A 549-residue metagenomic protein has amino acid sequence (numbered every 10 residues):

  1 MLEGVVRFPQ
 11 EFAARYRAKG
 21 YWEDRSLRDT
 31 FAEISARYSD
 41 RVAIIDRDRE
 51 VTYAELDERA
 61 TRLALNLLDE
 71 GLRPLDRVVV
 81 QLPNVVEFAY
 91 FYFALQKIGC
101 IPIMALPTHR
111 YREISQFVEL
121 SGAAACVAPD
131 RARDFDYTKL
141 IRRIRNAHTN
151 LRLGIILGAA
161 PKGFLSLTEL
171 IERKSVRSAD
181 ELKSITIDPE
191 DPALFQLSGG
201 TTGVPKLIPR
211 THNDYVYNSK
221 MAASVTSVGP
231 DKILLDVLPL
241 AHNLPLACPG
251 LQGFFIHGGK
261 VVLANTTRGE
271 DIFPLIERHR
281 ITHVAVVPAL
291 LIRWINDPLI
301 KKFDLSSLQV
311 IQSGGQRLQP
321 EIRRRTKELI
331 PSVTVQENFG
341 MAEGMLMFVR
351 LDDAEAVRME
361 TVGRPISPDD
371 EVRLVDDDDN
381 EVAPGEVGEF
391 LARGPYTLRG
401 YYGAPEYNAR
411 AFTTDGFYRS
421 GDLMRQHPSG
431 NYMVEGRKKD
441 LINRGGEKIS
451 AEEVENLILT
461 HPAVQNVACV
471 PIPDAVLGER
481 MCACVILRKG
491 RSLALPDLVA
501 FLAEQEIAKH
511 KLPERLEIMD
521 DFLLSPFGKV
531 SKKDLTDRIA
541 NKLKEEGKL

Functional and structural regions predicted by a protein language model:
Y21-A32, D40-V85, A89-F93, R110-S115 (+3 more regions): Conserved AMP-binding/adenylate-forming core of the ANL superfamily
S39, P161-K162, S175-L197, V204 (+2 more regions): Conserved pre-ATP/AMP-binding loop-to-beta segment of ANL
D57-R62, P189, L194, I208-G229 (+3 more regions): Conserved structural elements of the adenylate-forming
E70, I98-E169, K489-R491: Structural core segment of the AMP-binding/adenylate-forming
H109-E119, C126-D130, V284, G394 (+6 more regions): AMP-binding/adenylate-forming catalytic core of the ANL superfamily
I156-L157, I507-K529, K548-L549: AMP-binding/adenylate-forming catalytic domain of the ANL superfamily
V216-I233, N243-T282, D297: Conserved AMP-binding/adenylation subdomain of ANL enzymes
I281-A285, I295-V357, S367, E371: Gly/Ser/Thr-rich phosphate-binding loop
